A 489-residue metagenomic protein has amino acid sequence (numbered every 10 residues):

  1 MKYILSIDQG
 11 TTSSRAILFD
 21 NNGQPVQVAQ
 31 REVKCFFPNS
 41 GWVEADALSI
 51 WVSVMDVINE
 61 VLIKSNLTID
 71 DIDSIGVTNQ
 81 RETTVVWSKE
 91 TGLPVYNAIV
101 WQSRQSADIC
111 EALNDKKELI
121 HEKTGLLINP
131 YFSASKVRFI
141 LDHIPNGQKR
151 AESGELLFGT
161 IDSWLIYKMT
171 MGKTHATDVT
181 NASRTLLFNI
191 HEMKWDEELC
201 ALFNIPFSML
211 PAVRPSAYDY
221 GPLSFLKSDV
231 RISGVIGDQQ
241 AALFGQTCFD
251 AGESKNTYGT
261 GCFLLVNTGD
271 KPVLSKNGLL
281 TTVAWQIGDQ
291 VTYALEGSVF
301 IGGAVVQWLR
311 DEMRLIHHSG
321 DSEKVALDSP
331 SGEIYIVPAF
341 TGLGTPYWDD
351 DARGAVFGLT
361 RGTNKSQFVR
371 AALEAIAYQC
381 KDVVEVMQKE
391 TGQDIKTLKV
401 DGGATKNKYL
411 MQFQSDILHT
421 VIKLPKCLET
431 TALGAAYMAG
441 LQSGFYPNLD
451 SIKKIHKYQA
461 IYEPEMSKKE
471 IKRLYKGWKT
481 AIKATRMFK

Functional and structural regions predicted by a protein language model:
M1-Y96, K227-R231, L418-I422, E470 (+1 more regions): N-terminal glycine/serine-rich phosphate-binding loop of ATP-dependent small-molecule kinases, especially carbohydrate
L5-I7, N21, A107, L113-H175 (+4 more regions): Active-site core segments that coordinate phosphate-bearing ligands/cofactors across diverse enzyme families
N21, I69-D73, F207-M209, D394-T397: Short acidic capping loops at alpha-helix termini that bridge into adjacent secondary structure
A29, S208-R214, S233, K423-P425: General small-molecule cofactor/ligand-binding pocket signal
K64-V137: Active-site phosphate-binding/coordination module
V95-Y96, T180-L187: Glycine-rich phosphate-binding loop of ATP-grasp-fold ATP-dependent ligases
S103, A176-A182: Nucleotide/phosphate-binding loop and acidic/charged catalytic motifs in nucleotide-binding or -utilizing enzymes
E197-Y218: A conserved helix-loop-beta module that forms one wall/lid of the active-site cleft in ATP-utilizing catalytic domains
